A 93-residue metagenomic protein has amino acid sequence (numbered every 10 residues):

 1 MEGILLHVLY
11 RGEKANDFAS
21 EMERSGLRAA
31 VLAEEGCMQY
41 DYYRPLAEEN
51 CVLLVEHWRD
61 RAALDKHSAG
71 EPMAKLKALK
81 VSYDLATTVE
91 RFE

Functional and structural regions predicted by a protein language model:
M1-D41, P45-C51, R59-A69, T87-E93: Short S/T/G/P-rich N-terminal loop/turn motif that feeds into the first structured element of a domain
Y83-D84: Charge-dense, low-complexity polyampholytic segments
